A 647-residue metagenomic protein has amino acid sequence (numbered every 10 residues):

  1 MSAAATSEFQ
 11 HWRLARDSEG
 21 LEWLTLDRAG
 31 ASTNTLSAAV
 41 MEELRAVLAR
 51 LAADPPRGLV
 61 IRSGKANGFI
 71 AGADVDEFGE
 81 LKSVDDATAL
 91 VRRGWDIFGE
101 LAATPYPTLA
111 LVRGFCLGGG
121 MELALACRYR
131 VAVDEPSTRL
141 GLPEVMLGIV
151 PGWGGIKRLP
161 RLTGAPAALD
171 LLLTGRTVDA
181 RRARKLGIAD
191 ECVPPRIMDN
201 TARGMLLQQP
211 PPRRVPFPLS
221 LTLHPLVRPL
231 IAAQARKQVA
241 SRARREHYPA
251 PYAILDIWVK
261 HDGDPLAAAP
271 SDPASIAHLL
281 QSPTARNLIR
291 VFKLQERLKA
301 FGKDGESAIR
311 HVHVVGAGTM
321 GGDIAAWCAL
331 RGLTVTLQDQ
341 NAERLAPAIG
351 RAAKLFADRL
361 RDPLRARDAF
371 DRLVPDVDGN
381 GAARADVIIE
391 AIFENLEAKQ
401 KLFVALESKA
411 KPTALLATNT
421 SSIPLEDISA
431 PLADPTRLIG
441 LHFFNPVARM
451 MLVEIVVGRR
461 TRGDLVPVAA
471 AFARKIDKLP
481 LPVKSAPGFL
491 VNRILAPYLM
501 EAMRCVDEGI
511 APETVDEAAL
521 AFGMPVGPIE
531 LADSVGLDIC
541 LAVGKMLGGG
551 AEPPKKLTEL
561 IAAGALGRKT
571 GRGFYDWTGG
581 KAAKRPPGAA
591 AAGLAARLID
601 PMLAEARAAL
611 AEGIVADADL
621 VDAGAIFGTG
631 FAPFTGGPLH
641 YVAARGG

Functional and structural regions predicted by a protein language model:
M1-R62, G99, A103: Conserved CoA-thioester-binding segment of acyl-CoA-metabolizing enzymes
S7-D17, A29, P56, L81-S83 (+5 more regions): N-terminal glycine-rich phosphate-binding loop for ADP-containing cofactors
L24, E43-L44, I61, D74 (+6 more regions): Terminal peptide-recognition signature
R62-S63, H442: Short beta-strand segments
S63-I97, C116, M146-G148: Glycine- (often His-adjacent) and acidic-residue-rich active-site loop that binds/positions the CoA thioester
A66-I70, L117-G118, A382, I423-L425: Short, active-site-adjacent cap segments at secondary-structure transitions
W95, E100-L147, P151, T319: Glycine-rich beta-to-alpha active-site loop
